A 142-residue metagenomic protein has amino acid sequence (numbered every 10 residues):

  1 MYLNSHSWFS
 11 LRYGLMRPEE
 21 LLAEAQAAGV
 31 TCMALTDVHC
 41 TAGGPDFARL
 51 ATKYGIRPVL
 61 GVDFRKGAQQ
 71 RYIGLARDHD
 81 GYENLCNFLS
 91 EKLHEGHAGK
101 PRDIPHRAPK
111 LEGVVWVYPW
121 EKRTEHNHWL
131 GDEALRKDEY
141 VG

Functional and structural regions predicted by a protein language model:
M1-G142: Phosphodiester-processing cores and adjacent nucleic acid-binding clamps
